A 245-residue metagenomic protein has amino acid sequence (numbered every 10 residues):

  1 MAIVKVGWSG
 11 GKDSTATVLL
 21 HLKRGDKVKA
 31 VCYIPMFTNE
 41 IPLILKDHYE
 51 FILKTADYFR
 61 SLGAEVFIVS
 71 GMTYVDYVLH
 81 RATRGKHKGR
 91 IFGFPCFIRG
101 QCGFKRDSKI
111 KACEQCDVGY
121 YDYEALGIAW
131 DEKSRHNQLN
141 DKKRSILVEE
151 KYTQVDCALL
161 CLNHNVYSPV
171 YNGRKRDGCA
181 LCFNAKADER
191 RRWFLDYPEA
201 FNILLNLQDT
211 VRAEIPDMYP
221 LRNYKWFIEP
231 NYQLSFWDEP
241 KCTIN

Functional and structural regions predicted by a protein language model:
M1-N245: Nucleotide-activated chemistry modules centered on ATP-dependent adenylation/adenylyltransferase
